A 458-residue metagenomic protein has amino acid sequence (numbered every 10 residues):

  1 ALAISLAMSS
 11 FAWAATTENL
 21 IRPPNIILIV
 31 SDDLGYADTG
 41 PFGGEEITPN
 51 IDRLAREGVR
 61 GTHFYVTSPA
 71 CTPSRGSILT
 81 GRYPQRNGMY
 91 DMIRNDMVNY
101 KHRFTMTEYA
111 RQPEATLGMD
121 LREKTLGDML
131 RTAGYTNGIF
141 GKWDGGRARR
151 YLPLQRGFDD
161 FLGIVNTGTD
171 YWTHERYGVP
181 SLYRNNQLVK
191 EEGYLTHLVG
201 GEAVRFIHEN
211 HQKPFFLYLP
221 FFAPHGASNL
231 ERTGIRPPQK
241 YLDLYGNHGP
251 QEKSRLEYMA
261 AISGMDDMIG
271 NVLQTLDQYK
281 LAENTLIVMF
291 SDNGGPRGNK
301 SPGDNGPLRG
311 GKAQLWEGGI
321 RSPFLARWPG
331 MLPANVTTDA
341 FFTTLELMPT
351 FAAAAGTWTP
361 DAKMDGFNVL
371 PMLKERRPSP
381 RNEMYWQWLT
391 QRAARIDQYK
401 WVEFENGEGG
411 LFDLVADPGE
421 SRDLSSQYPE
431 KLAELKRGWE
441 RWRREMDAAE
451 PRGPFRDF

Functional and structural regions predicted by a protein language model:
L2-E405, G409, A416-R444, A448-F458: Formylglycine-dependent sulfatase
